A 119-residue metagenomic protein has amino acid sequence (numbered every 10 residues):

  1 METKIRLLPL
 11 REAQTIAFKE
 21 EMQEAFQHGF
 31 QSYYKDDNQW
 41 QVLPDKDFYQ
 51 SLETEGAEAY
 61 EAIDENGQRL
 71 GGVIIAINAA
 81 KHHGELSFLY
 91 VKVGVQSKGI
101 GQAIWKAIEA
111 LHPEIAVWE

Functional and structural regions predicted by a protein language model:
M1-I16: Conserved N-terminal entry element of GNAT/NAT acetyltransferase domains
E12-Q27, D45-K46: An amphipathic alpha-helix signature
F26-F48: Conserved GNAT-fold acetyl-CoA-binding loop/helix
P44-E61, G71: A short helix-loop-beta-strand connector motif used in the catalytic cores of GNAT acetyltransferases and, in some
E55, Q68, P113: Structured loop/turn residues at beta-strand edges in well-structured enzyme cores
A59-E61, Q68-I77, H83-E85, Y90: Conserved beta-strand in the GNAT
F88-V91, S97-A110: Conserved acetyl-CoA-binding loop-helix of GNAT-fold acetyltransferases
W105, H112-E119: Conserved GNAT acetyl-CoA-binding A-motif
